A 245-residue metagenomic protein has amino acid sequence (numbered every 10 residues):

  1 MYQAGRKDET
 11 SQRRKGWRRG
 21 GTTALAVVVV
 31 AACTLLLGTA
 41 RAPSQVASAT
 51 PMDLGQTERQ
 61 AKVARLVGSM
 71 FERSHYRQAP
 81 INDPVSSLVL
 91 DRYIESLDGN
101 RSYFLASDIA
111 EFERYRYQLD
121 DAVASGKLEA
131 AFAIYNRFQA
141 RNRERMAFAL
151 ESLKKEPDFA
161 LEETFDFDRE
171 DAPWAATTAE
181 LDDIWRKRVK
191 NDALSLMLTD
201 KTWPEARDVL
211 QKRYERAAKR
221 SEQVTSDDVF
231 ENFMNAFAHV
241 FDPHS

Functional and structural regions predicted by a protein language model:
M1-R19: N-terminal secretory signal peptides that target proteins for export/translocation
Y2-G5, G21-V29, C33-S245: Flexible, low-complexity junctional segments that flank or bridge functional domains
